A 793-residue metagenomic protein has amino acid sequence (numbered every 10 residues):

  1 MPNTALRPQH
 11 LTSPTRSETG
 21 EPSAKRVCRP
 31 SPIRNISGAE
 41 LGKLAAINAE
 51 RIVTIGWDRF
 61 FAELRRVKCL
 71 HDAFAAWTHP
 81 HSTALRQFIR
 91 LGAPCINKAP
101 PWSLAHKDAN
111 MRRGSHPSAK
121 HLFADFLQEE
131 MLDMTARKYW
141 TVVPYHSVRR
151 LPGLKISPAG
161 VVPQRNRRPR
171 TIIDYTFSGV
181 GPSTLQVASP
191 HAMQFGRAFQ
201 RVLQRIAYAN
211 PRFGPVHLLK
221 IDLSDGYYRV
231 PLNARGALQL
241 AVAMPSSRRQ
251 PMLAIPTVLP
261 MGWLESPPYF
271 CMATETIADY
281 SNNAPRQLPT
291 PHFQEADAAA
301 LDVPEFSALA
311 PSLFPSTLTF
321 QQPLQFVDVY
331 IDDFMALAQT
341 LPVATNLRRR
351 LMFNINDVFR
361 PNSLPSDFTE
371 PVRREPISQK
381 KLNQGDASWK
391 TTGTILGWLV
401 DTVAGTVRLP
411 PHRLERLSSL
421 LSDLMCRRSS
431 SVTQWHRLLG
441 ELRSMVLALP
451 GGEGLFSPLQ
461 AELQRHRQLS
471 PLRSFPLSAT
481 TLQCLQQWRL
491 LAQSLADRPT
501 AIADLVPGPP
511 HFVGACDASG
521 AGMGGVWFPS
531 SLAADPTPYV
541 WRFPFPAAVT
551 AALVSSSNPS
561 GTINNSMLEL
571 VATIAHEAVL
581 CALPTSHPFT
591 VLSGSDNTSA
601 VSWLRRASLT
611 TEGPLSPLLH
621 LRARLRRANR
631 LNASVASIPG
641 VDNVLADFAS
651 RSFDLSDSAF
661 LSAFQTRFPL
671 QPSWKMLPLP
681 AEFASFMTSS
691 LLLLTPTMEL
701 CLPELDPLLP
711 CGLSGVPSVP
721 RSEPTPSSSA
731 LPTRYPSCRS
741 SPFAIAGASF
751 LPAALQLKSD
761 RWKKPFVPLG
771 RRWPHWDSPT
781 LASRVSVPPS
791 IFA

Functional and structural regions predicted by a protein language model:
T19-H191, P450-Q483: Reverse-transcribing Pol proteins
H116-R150, Q200-Q204, M272-R286, T345-D367 (+4 more regions): Inter-domain linker/hinge segments that demarcate the starts of reverse transcriptase and RNase H-type modules
A119-L122, M131-S281, R408-L463: Catalytic-core region of right-hand nucleic acid polymerases
V162-P163, Q250-T257, D328, F359-L449 (+3 more regions): A conserved non-catalytic segment of reverse transcriptases and RNA-directed RNA polymerases corresponding to the late
Q250-A273, E305-L309, D423, S531-V571 (+1 more regions): A short, polar/acidic, helix/strand-boundary loop motif
F270-D367, H576-S595: Active-site palm subdomain of RNA-directed nucleic acid polymerases
V327, A338, A578-V644, F648: RNase H catalytic domain
T394, W398-G405, N632-A684: C-terminal functional segments of enzyme domains
